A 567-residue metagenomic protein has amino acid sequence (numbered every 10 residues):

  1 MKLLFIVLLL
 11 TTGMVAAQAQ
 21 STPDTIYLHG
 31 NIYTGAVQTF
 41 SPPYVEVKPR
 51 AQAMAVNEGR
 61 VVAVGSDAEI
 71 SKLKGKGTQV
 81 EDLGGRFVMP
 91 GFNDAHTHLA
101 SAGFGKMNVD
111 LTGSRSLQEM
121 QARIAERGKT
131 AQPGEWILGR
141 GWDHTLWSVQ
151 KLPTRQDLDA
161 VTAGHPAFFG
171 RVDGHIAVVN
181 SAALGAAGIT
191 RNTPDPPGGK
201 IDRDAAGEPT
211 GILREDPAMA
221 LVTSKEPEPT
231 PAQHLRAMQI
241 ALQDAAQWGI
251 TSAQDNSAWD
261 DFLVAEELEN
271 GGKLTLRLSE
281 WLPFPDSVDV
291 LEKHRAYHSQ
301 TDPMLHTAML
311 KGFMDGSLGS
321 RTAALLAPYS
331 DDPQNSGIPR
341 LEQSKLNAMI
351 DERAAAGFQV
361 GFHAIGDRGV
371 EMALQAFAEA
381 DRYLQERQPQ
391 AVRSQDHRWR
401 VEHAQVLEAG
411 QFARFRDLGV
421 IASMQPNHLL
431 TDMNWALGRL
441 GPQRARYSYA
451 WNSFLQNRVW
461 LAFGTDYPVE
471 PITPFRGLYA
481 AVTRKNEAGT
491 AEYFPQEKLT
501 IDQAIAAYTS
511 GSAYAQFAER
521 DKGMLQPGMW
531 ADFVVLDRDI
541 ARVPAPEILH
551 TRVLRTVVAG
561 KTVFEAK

Functional and structural regions predicted by a protein language model:
L4-G13: Bacterial N-terminal signal peptides
V15-A19: Sec/Tat signal peptide C-region and signal peptidase I cleavage site
S21-H29, T39-K293, A308, G312-G369 (+5 more regions): Divalent metal-binding segments
L268-G272, A296-L305, F415-G419: Acidic (Asp/Glu)-rich catalytic clusters
M304-T322, G419-L430: Non-cysteine beta-strand/loop elements that form the S-adenosyl-L-methionine
D351-G361, R368-W399, H403-A404, A409-A413 (+3 more regions): His/Asp/Glu-enriched, well-ordered alpha-helical/loop segment that forms or immediately abuts the divalent-metal
